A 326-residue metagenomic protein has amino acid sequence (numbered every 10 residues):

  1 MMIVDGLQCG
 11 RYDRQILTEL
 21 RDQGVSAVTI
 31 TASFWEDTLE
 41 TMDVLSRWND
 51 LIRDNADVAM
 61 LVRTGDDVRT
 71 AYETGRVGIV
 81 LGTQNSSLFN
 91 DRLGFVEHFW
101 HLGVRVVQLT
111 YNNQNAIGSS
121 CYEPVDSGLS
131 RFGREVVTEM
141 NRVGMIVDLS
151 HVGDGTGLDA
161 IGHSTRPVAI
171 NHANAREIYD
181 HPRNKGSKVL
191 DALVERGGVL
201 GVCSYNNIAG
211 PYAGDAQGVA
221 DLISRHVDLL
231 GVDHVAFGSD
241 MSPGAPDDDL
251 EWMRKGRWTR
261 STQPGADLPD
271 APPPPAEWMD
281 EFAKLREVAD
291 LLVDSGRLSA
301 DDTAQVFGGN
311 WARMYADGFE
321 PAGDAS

Functional and structural regions predicted by a protein language model:
M1-D126, R131, D180-S326: N-terminal hydrophobic targeting/anchoring segments and the immediately downstream early-domain regions of hydrolases
Q8-G10, H151-D154, A175, P243: Short, glycine/acidic-enriched loop or turn micro-motifs at the edges of active sites
L17, R92-V96, G153-R166, Y179: Distinct, well-ordered alpha-helical segments
S127-A173: Loop-centered beta-sheet repeat module
